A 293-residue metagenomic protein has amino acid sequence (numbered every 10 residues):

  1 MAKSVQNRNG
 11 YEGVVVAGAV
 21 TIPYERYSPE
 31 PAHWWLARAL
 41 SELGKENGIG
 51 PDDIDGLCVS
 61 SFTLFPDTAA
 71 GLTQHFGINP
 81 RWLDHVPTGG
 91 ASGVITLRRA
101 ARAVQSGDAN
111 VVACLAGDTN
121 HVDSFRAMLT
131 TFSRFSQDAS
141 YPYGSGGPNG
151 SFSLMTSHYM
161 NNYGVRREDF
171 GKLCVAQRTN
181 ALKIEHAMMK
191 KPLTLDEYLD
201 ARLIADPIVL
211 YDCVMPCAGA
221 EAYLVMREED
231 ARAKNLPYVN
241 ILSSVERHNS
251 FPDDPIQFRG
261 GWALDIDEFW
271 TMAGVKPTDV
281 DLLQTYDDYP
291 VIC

Functional and structural regions predicted by a protein language model:
A2-A91, R99, Y159-R166, M188-E197 (+2 more regions): Conserved active-site "lid/cap" helical segment
A2-H33, D138, G171-K172, L203-E268 (+1 more regions): Condensing-enzyme catalytic core mediating Claisen C-C bond formation in acyl metabolism
R8-E12, S61-L115, T119-S151, M189-M215 (+1 more regions): Conserved catalytic cysteine-centered active-site region of acyl-thioester-dependent Claisen-condensing enzymes
Y11-G13, D52-D55, N79-R81, S106-V112 (+3 more regions): Short coil/turn connectors at secondary-structure junctions
L57-S60, S244-H248, D281-P290: A short beta-alpha structural unit
L64-T73, D253-Q257, D287-C293: Short glycine/threonine-rich loop-to-helix capping motif typified by GTGT followed within a few residues by an Asp-Pro
T88-D118, N149-K183, Y223-E229: Active-site-proximal alpha-helical scaffold in enzymes
V112, A116-S124, C174, R178-M188 (+2 more regions): Acyl-CoA/ACP chain-elongation machinery
